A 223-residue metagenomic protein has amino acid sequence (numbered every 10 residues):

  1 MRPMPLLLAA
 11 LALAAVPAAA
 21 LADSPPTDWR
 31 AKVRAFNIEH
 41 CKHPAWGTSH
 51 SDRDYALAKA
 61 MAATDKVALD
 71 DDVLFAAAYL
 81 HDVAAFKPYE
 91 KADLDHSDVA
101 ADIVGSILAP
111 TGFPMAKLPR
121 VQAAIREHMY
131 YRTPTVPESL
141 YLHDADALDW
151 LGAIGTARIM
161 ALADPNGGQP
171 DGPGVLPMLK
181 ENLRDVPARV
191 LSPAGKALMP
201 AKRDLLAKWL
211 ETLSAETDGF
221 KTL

Functional and structural regions predicted by a protein language model:
M1-L8: Bacterial N-terminal signal peptides that target proteins for export
L8-V16: Bacterial N-terminal signal peptides
A18-A22: Boundary at the C-terminal end of the N-terminal hydrophobic targeting segment
D23-F36, A77: Short alpha-helical hairpin
D28, H40-D52, A56-A68, L80 (+1 more regions): Divalent metal-dependent phosphate-bond-processing catalytic cores, especially two-metal-ion Mg2+/Mn2+ enzymes that act
T48, D52-Y55, D71-F75, M115-R126 (+1 more regions): Short, well-structured alpha-helical segments
D54, D95-P110: An active-site-proximal "capping" alpha-helix that borders the catalytic cofactor pocket
D71-E90, H96, A100, V121-Y131: His-Asp-centered metal-binding catalytic motifs of divalent-metal-dependent phosphohydrolases/nucleases
